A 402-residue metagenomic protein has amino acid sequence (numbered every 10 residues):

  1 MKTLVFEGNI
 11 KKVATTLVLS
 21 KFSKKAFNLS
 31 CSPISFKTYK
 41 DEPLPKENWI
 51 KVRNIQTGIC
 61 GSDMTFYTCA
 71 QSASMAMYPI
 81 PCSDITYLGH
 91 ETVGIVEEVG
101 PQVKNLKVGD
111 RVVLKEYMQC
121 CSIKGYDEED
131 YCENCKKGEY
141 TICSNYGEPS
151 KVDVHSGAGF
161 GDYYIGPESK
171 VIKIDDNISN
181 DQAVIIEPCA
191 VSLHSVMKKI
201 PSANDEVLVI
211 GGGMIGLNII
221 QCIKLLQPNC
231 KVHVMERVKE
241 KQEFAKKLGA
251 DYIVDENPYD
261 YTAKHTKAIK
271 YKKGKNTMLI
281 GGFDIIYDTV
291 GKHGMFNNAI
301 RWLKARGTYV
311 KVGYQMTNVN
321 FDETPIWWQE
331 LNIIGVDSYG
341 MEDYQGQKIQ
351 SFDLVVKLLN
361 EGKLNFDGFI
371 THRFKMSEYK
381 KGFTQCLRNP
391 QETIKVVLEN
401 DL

Functional and structural regions predicted by a protein language model:
M1-L88, D162, D401-L402: Short N-terminal strand-loop motif that marks the start of NAD(P)H/FAD-dependent oxidoreductase cofactor-binding domains
D41-G58, S72-E133, D175-N177: Glycine-rich beta-strand-centered segment in the early N-terminal region that forms part of a ligand/cofactor-binding
P79-I85, H90, Q119-I210: NAD(P)H dinucleotide-binding glycine-rich loop of Rossmann-like/cofactor-binding domains, especially the beta1-alpha1
E206-V209, K224-F296: Adenosine-nucleotide cofactor-binding segment
G216-L217: N-terminal Rossmann-fold NAD(P) dinucleotide-binding loop
A263, K267-N276, I280, V319-T371 (+1 more regions): C-terminal substrate-binding/catalytic core of Rossmann-like NAD(P)-dependent dehydrogenases/reductases
R301-N320, I334: ADP-ribose/adenylate-binding Rossmann-like module
